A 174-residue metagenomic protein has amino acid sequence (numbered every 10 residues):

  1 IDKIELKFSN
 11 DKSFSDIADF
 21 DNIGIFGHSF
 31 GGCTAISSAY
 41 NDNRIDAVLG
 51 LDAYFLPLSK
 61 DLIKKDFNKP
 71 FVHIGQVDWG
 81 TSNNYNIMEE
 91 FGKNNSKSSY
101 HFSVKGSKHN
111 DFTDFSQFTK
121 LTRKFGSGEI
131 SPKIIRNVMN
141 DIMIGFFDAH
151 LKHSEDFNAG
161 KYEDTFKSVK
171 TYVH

Functional and structural regions predicted by a protein language model:
I1-F26: Gly/Ser-rich "nucleophile elbow"/oxyanion-hole loop immediately N-terminal to the catalytic nucleophile in hydrolases
D2-L6, Y40, D148-K152: Sec-exported extracytoplasmic/periplasmic mature domains
I23, H101, F147: Divalent metal-coordination and catalytic microenvironments
F26-G31, A35: Gly/Ala-rich beta-loop-alpha elbow adjacent to hydrolase catalytic centers
I36-S37, I144: Short, hydrophobic alpha-helix immediately C-terminal to the catalytic nucleophile
S37-D46: Conserved hydrolase catalytic core segment
D46-N110: The feature captures the conserved acid-bearing segment of alpha/beta-hydrolase catalytic domains
G106-S107, F115-H174: Alpha/beta-hydrolase-fold serine-hydrolase catalytic core, especially in secreted/extracellular enzymes
